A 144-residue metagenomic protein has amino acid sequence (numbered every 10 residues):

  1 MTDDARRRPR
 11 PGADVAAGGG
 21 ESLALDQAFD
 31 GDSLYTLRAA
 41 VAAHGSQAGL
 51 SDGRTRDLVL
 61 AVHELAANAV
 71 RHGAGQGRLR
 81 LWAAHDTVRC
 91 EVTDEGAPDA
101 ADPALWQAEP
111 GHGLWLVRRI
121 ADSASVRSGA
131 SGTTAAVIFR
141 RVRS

Functional and structural regions predicted by a protein language model:
M1-Q27, A67-S144: Conserved beta-strand-loop-beta-strand hairpin that lines the nucleotide-binding pocket of ATP/GTP-utilizing enzymes
A24-A39: STAS-typified acidic loop motif
F29, A43-Q47, H72: Short, motif-level signal for alpha-helix interfacial/capping segments enriched in acidic residues and aromatics/proline
D30, L34, L58, P110-G113: The cytosolic transmitter module of two-component sensor histidine kinases
Y35, A39-H63: Conserved short strand/loop->alpha-helix "switch" segment adjacent to the catalytic nucleotide/phosphoryl-transfer site
